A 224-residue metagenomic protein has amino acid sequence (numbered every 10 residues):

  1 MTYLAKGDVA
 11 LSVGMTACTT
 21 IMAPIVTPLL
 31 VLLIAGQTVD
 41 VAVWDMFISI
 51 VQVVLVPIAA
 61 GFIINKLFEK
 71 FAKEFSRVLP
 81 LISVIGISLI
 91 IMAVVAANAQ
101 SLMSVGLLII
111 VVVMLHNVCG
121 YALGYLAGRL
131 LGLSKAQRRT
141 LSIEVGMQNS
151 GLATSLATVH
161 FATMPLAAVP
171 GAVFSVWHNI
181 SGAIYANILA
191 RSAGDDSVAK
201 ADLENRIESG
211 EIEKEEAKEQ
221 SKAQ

Functional and structural regions predicted by a protein language model:
M1-Q224: Alpha-helical transmembrane segments of multi-pass small-molecule/ion transporters
